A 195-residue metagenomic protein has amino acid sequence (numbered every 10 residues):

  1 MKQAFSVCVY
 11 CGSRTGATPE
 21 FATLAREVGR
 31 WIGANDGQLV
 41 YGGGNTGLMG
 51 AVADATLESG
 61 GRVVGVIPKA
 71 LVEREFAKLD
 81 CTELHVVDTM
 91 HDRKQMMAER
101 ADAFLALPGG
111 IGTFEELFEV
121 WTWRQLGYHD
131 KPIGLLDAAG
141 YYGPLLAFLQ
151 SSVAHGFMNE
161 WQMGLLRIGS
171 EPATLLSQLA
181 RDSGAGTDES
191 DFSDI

Functional and structural regions predicted by a protein language model:
M1-R100, A139-Q178, D182-I195: A cross-family phosphate/adenosyl-ligand binding-site feature
R62-V64, L126-A139: Gly/Pro- and small hydrophobic-enriched strand-loop and loop-to-helix capping segments that sit at the rims
D92-G127, G134, A185-S193: Active-site/ligand-binding-proximal alpha/beta "capping" segment
L107-P108, P132-L136, M163-L166: Flexible, glycine/proline-enriched loop segments at strand-loop-helix junctions that form or flank small-ligand binding
G110-G112, L126-Y128, A139-Y141, P172-A173: Short acidic/polar capping segments at secondary-structure boundaries
